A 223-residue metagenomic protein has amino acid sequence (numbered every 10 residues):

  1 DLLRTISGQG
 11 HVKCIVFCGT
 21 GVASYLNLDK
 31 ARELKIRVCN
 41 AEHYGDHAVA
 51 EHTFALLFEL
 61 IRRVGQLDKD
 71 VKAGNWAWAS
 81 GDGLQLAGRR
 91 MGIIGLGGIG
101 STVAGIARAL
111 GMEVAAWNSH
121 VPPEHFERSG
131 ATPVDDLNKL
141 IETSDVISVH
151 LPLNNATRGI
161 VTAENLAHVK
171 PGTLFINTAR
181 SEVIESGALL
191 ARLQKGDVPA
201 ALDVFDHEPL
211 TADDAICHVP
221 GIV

Functional and structural regions predicted by a protein language model:
D1-C39, E142, T162: An N-terminal-biased, well-structured beta-alpha scaffold segment characteristic of Rossmann-like dinucleotide-binding
L2, V121-A215, G221: Rossmann-like adenosine-cofactor binding region
G8-C14, E33-R37, M112, P171-T173 (+1 more regions): A short helix->loop->beta-strand "cap" motif at the edges of active sites that frequently abuts
G10-H11, L34, L110, S129-G130 (+1 more regions): Short, structured coil segments at secondary-structure junctions
V12, A87-M91, A163, G172: Phosphate-coordination loops involved in phosphoryl transfer and adenosine-cofactor binding
L34, C39-R90, G105, A109 (+2 more regions): Phosphate-binding beta-alpha-beta segment of Rossmann-like dinucleotide-binding domains, i.e., the NAD(P)
L96-G97: Glycine-rich Rossmann-fold phosphate-binding loop(s) that bind the pyrophosphate of adenine dinucleotide cofactors
G100-S101: N-terminal Rossmann-fold NAD(P) dinucleotide-binding loop
